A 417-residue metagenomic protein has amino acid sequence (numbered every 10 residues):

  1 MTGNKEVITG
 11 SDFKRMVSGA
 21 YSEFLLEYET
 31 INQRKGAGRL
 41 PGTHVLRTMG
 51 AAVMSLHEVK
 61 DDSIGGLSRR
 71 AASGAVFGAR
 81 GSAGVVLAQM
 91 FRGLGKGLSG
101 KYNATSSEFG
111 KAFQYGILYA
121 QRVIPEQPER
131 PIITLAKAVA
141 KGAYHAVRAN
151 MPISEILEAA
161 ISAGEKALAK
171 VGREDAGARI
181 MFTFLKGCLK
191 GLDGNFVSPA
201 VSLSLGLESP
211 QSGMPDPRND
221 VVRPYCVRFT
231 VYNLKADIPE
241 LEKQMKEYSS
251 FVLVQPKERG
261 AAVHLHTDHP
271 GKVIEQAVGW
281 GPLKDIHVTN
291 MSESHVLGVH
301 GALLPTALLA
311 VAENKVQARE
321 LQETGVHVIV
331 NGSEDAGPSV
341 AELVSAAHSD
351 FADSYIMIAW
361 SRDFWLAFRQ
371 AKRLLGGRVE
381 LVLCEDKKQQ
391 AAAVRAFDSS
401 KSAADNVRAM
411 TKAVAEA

Functional and structural regions predicted by a protein language model:
M1-A417: N-terminal loops that bind phosphate or other acidic moieties and the adjacent beta-alpha structural core
